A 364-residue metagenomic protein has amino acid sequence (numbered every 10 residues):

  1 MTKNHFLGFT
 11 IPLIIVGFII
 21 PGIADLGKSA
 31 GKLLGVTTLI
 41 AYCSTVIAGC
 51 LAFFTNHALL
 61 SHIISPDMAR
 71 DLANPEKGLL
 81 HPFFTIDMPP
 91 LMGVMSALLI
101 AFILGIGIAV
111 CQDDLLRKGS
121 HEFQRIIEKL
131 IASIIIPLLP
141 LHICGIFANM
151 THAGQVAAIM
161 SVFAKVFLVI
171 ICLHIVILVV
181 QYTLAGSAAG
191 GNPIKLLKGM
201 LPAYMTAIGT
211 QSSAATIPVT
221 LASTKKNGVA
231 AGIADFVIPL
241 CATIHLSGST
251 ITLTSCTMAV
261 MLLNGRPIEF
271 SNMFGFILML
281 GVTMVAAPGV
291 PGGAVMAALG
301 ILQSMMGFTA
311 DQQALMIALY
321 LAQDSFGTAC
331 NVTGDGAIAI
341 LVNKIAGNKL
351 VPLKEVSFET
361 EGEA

Functional and structural regions predicted by a protein language model:
M1-G8, K118-S133, K198-T206, A222-K226 (+2 more regions): Short amphipathic alpha-helical coupling elements at transmembrane boundaries
N4-T10, K32-K195, E355-V356, E363-A364: Signature of multi-pass transmembrane helix bundles
F6, Y42, V46-C50, I171-I175 (+5 more regions): Hydrophobic transmembrane alpha-helical segments of multi-pass transport and channel proteins
F9, L13, G17, L33-T45 (+15 more regions): Alpha-helical transmembrane segments of multi-pass membrane proteins, especially transporters and channels
I14-P21, F53, F102, I106 (+8 more regions): Transmembrane alpha-helix boundary and packing residues in multipass membrane permease domains and related
I23-K32, S61, S65, A109-D114 (+6 more regions): Juxtamembrane helix-boundary/capping and inter-helix hinge elements in multi-pass membrane proteins
I64, T254-A364: Transmembrane alpha-helical segments and their short flanking loops that form helix-hairpins/helix-helix interfaces
P202-M284, P352-E361: Helix-loop-helix junctions within the multi-pass membrane cores of secondary transporters/permeases
